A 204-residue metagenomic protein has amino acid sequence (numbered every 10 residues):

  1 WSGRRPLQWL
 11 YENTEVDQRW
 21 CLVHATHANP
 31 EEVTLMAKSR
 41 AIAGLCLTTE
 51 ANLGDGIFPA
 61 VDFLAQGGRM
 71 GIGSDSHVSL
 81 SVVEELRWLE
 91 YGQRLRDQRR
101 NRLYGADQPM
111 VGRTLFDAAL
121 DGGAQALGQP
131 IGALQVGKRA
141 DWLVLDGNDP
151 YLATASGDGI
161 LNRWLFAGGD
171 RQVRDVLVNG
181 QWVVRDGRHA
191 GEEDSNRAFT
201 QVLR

Functional and structural regions predicted by a protein language model:
W1-S79: Active-site core of metal-dependent hydrolases
N13-E15, R19, V61-D149: His/Asp/Glu-enriched, well-ordered alpha-helical/loop segment that forms or immediately abuts the divalent-metal
V33, G56-I57, V83, H189 (+1 more regions): Conserved strand-to-helix beginnings and helix N-cap segments that scaffold or border functional pockets
T34-L35, E84-E85, S156-G157: Short amphipathic alpha-helical segments
K38, S81-E84, R171: Short, solvent-exposed loop/turn segments at the edges of secondary structure
A51-G54, G73-V78, N101-G105, Q172-G180 (+1 more regions): Short C-terminal domain-edge/linker segments immediately following a structured domain
Y91, R113-R204: Active-site microenvironment of metallo-dependent hydrolases
